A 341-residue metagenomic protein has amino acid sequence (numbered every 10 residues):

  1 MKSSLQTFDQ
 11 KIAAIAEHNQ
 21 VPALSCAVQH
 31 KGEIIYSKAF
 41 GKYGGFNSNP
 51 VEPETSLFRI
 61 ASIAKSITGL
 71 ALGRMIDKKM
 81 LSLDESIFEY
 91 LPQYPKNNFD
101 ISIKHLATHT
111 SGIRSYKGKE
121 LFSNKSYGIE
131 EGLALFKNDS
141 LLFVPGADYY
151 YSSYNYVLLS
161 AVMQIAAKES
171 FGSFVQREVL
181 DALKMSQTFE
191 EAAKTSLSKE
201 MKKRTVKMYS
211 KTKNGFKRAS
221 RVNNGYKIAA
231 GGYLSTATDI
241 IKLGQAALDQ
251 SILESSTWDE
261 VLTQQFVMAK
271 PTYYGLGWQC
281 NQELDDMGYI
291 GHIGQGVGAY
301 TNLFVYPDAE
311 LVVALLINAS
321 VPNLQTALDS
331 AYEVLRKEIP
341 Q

Functional and structural regions predicted by a protein language model:
K2-F58, M80-S82: Short, conserved catalytic-motif segment at the N-terminal edge
I12, C26, G32, S56-D84 (+3 more regions): Active-site SXXK
A39-G41, K203, T301, I317: Short clusters of small/polar residues that mark proteolytic maturation junctions
G41-G45, N224, S320-P322: A short acidic/small-residue loop/turn micro-motif
G44, N98-Q295: Short, surface-exposed loop or secondary-structure junction motifs that flank catalytic or metal-binding residues
S82-N97, A182-L183: Short, glycine/proline-biased beta-turn/loop segments that scaffold the active-site neighborhood
K270, E283-D285, S320-Q341: Short, gly/Ser/Thr-rich active-site loops of penicillin-recognizing serine hydrolases
T301-A319: Short, well-ordered beta-strand elements
